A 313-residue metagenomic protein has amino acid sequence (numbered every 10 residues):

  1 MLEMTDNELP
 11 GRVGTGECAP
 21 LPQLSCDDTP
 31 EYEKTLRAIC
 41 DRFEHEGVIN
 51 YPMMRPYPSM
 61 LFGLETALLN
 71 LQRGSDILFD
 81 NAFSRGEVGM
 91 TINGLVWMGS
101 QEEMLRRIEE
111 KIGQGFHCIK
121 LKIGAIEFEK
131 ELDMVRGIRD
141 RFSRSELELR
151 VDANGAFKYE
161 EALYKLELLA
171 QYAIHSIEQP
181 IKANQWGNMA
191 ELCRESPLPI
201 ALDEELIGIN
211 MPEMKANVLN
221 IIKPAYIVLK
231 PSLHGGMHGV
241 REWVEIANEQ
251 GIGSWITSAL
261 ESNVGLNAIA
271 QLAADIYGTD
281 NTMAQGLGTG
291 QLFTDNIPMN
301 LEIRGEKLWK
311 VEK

Functional and structural regions predicted by a protein language model:
M1-L149, N154-A156, E167-A170, I297-K313: N-terminal capping/lid subdomain adjacent to the active-site entrance of alpha/beta enzymes
L69-G74, E245, Q271-A274: Short glycine/serine- and small hydrophobic-enriched flexible loop segments
L78-A82, L147-E148, S176-P180, S258-A259 (+1 more regions): Flexible, glycine/charged-enriched surface loops at secondary-structure junctions
W97, I119-F128, R150-G155, A173-Q185 (+2 more regions): Catalytic beta/alpha-barrel core
Q101-E103, A125-R141, F157-E161, I181-E195 (+3 more regions): Active-site-adjacent beta->alpha loops and helix N-cap segments on the catalytic face of soluble alpha/beta enzymes
G113-H117, R141-S145, E167-H175, C193-I200 (+3 more regions): Glycine-enriched alpha-helix->loop->beta-strand junction motifs that scaffold or abut catalytic
R241-E242, I246-S258: C-terminal EAL-domain catalytic cores of bacterial cyclic di-GMP phosphodiesterases
T257-K313: Flexible C-terminal active-site loop/helix
